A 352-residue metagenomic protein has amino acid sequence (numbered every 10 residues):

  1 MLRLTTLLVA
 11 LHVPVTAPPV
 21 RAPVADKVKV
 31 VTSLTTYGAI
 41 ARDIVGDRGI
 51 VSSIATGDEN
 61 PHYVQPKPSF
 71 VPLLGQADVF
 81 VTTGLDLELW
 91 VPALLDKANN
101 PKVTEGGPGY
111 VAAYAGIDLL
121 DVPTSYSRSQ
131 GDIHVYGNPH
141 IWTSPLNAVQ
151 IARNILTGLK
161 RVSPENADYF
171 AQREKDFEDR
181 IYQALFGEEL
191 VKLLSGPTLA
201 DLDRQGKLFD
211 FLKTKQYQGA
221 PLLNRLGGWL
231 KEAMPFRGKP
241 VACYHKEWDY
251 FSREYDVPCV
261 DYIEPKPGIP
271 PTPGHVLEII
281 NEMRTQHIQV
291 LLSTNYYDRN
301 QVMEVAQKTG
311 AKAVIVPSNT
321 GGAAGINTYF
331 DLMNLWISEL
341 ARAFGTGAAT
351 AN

Functional and structural regions predicted by a protein language model:
R3-V15: Bacterial N-terminal signal peptides
P18-N352: Extracytoplasmic metal-acquisition and chelation regions
